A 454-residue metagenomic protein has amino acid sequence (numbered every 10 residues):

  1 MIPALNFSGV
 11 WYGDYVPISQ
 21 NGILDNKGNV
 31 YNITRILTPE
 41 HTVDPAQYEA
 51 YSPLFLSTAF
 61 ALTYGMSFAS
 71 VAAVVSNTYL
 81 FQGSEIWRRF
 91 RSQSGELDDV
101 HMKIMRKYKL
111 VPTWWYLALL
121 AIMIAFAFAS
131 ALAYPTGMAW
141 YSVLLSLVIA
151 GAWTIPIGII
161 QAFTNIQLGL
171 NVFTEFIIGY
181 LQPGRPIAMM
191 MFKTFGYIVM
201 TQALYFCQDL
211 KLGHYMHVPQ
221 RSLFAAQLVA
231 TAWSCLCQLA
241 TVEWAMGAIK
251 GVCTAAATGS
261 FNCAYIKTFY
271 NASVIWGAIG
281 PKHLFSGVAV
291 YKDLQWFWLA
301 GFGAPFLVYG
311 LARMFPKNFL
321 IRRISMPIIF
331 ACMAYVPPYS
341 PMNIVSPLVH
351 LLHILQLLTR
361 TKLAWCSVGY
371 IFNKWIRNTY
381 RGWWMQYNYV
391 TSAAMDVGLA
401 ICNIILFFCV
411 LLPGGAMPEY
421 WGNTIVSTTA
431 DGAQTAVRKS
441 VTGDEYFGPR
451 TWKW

Functional and structural regions predicted by a protein language model:
M1-W454: Alpha-helical multipass membrane-protein architecture
